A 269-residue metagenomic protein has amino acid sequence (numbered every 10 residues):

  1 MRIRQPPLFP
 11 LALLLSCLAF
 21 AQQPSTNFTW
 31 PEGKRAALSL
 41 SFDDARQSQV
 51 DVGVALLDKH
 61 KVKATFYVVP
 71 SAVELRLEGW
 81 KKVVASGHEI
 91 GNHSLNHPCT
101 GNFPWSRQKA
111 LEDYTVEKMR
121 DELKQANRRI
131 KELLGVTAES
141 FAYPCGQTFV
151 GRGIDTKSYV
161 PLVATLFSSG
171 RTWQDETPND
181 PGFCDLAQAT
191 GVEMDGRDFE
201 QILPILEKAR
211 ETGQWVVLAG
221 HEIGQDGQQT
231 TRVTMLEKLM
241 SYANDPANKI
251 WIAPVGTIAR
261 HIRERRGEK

Functional and structural regions predicted by a protein language model:
M1-P10: Bacterial N-terminal signal peptides that target proteins for export
F9-A19: Bacterial N-terminal signal peptides
Q23-V50: Boundary/entry segment of secreted carbohydrate-active catalytic domains
P24-E32, A72-L75, F167-G182, L203-L206 (+2 more regions): C-terminal domain-boundary segment and adjacent tail
S39-S41, V50, V54-L75, K81-S94 (+4 more regions): Short, well-structured secondary-structure segments
D44-S48, S71-E74, E89-I90, L95-T100 (+5 more regions): Solvent-exposed loop/turn segments at secondary-structure junctions within structured extracellular/periplasmic domains
V52, E74-L75, C99-I202, M235: Catalytic domains of cell-wall/extracellular-matrix polysaccharide-remodeling enzymes, centered on de-N-acetylation
V54-H60, V73-L95, E132, V163-A164 (+3 more regions): Acidic (Asp/Glu)-rich catalytic clusters
